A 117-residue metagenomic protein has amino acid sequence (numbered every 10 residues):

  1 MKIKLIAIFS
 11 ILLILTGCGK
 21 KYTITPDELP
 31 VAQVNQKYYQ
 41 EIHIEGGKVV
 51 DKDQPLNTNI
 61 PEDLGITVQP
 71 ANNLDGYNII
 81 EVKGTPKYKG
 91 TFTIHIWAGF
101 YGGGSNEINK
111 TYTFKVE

Functional and structural regions predicted by a protein language model:
M1-L5: Positively charged n-region of N-terminal signal peptides that target proteins for export
I14-G17: C-terminal motif of bacterial Sec signal peptides marking the signal peptidase cleavage site
G19-K21: Bacterial signal peptide processing site
T25, S105-T111: Extracellular and select intracellular beta-sandwich modules with Ser/Thr-enriched, small-residue motifs on
T25-L56, F114-K115: Solvent-exposed, low-complexity, repeat-rich "mucin-like" stalks and linkers
N57-I80: Low-complexity "stalk/linker" and mucin-like segments enriched in Ser/Thr/Pro/Ala/Gly
E81-K89: Extracellular/luminal low-complexity segments enriched in Ser/Thr/Pro
Y88-G103: A short beta-strand micro-motif common to beta-rich folds, especially ectodomain repeats
